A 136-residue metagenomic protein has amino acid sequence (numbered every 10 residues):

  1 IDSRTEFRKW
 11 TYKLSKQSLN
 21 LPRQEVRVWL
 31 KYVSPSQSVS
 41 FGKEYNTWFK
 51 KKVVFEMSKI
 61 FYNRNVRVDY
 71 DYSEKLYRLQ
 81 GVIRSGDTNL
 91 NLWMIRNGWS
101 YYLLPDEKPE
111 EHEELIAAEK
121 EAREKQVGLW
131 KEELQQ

Functional and structural regions predicted by a protein language model:
I1-Q136: Small beta-barrel nucleic-acid-binding modules, primarily SNase/OB-fold domains and secondarily Tudor-like barrels
